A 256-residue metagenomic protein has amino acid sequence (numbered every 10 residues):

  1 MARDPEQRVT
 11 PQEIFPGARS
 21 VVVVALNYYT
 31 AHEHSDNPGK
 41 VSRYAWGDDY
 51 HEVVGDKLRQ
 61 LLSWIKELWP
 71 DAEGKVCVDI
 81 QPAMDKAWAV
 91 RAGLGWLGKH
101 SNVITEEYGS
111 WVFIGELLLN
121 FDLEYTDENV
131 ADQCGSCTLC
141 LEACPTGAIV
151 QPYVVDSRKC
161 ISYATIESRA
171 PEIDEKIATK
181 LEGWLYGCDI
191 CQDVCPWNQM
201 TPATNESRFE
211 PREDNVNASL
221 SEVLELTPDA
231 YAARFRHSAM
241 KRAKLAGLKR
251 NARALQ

Functional and structural regions predicted by a protein language model:
M1-Q133, E182: Auxiliary alpha/beta "docking" domains used to position bulky ligands
L123-A131, Q151, P171-E172, I177 (+1 more regions): Inter-helical turn/loop segments and adjacent helix faces that build the functional surface of alpha-helical bundle
S136: SIR2/sirtuin NAD+-dependent deacylase catalytic core
L139-Y163, R169, L181-R208: Iron-sulfur cluster-binding cysteine motifs and their immediate structural context in ferredoxin-like electron-transfer
I161, T204-V223: Gly/Gly-Pro-rich "capping" loops immediately C-terminal to redox-active cysteine motifs in periplasmic/lumenal
A164, S168-Y186, N217-K241: Short Fe-S-cluster ligation motifs
A233-R236, K241-Q256: Long, compositionally biased charged/polar accessory segments in the mid-to-C-terminal portions of proteins
